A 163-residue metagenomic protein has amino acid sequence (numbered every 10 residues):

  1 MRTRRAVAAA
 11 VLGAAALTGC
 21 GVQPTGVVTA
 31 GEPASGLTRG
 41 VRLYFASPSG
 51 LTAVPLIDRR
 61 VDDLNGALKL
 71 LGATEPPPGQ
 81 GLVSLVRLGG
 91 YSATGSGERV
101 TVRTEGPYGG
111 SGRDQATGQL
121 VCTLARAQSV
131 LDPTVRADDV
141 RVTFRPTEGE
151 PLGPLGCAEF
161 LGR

Functional and structural regions predicted by a protein language model:
R2-R163: Bimodal "functional hotspot" detector
